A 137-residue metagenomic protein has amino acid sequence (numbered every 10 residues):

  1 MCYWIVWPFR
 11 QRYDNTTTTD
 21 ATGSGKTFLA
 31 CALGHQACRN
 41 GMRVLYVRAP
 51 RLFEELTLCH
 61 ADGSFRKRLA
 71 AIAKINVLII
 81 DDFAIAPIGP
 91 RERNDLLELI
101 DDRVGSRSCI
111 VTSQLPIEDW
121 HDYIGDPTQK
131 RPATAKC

Functional and structural regions predicted by a protein language model:
M1-I5: N-terminal pre-Walker A segment at the start of P-loop NTPase domains
V6-Y13: Phosphate-binding P-loop
W7, Q36-A37, D102-R103: Hydrophobic helix-cap positions at the C-terminus of alpha-helices in RecA-like/P-loop ATPase nucleotide-binding cores
T16: Conserved beta-strand position immediately N-terminal to the Walker
T19-M42: Walker A/P-loop
R43, V47, R51-K74, F83-C137: Replace "adjacent to P-loop NTPase cores in ATP/GTP-dependent enzymes" with "adjacent to NTP-binding cores
V77: Walker B motif beta-strand of ABC-family P-loop ATPases
